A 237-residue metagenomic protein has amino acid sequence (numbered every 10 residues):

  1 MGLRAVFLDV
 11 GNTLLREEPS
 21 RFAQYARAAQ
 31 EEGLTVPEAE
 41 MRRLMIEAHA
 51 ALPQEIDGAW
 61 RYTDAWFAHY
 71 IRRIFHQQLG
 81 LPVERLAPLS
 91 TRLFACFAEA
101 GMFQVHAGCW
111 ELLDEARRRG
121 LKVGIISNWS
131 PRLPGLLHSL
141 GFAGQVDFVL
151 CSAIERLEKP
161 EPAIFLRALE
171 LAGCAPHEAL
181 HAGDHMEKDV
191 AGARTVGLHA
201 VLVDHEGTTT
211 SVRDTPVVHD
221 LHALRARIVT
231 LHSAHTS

Functional and structural regions predicted by a protein language model:
M1-E111, R118-R119: N-terminal helical cap/lid subdomain that shapes the substrate entry/recognition surface in HAD-like hydrolases
M1-V6, R16-E17, T35, A39 (+4 more regions): Asp-based, Mg2+/Mn2+-dependent phosphohydrolase catalytic module
